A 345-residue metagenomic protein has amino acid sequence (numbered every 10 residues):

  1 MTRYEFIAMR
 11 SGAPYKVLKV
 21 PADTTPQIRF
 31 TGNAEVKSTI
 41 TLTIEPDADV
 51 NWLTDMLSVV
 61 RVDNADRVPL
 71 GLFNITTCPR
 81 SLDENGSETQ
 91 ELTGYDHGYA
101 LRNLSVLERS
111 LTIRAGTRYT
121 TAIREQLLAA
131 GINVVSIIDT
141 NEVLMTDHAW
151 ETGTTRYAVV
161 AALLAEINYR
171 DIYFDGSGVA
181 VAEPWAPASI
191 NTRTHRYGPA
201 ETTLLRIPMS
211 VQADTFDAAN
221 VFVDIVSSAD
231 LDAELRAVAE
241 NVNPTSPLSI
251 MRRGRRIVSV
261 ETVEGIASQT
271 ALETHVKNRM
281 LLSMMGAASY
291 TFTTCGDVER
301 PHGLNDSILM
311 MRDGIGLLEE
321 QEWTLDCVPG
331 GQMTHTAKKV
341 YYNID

Functional and structural regions predicted by a protein language model:
M1-A22: Polar/acidic, low-complexity leader/linker segments enriched in S/T/G and N/D
M1-F6, A161, A186-P329, D345: Acidic, small/polar-enriched beta strand-loop surface segments
A22, R61-G94, F174, S307-A337: Short beta-strand and beta-hairpin "edge-sheet" elements
I28-A48, S87-Y99, E261, L282 (+4 more regions): Oligomerization/assembly interface segments of phage tail-like spikes and tubes
I40-L42, G94, R109-S136, W150-G176 (+2 more regions): Amphipathic, non-transmembrane alpha-helical segments in extracytoplasmic/periplasmic proteins
D47-V134: Surface-exposed cap/loop segments at beta↔alpha junctions
C78-R80, Y95-Y99, P187, S227-A229 (+2 more regions): Solvent-exposed coil/turn segments that connect beta secondary-structure elements in extracytoplasmic/periplasmic
N85-L92, D96-L101, I138-A218: Short beta-strand-centered interaction patches in the first periplasmic/extracellular domains of large envelope
